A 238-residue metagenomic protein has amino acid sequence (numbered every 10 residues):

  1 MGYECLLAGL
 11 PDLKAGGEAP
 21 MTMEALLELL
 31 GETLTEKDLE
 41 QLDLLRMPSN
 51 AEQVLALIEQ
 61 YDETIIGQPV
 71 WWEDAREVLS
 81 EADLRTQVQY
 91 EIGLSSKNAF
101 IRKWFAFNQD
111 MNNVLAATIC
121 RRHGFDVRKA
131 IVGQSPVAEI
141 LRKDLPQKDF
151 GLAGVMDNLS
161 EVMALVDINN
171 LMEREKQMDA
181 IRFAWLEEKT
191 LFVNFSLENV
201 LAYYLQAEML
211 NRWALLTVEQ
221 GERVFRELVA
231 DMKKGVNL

Functional and structural regions predicted by a protein language model:
M1-L238: Extended alpha-helical surfaces
